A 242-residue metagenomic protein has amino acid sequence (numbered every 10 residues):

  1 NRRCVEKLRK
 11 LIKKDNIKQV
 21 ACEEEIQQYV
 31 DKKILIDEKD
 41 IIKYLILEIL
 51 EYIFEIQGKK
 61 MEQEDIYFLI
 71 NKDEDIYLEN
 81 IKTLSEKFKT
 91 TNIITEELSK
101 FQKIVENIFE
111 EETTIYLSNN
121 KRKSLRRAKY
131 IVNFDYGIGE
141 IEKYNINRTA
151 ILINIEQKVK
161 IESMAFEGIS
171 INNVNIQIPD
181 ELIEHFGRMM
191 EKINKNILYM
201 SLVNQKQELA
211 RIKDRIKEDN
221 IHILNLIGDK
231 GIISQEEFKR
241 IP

Functional and structural regions predicted by a protein language model:
N1-Y29, I232-P242: Metallocofactor- and cofactor-centric catalytic cores in central/energy metabolism, strongly enriched
R9-I17, V30, K59-E62, S85-E86 (+2 more regions): Flexible, charged surface loops at secondary-structure boundaries
C22-E25, L69-K72, I94-E97, V132-G137 (+1 more regions): Structural motif
I26-V30, D75-Y77, L98-V105, G139-I141 (+1 more regions): Short, charged/polar "capping" segments at the starts of alpha-helices and the immediately preceding loops
I34-Y52: A glycine-rich, Thr/Ser-enriched phosphate-binding loop motif common to dinucleotide/cofactor-binding enzymes
I56-R122: Glycine-rich phosphate/diphosphate-binding loop of Rossmann-like nucleotide-binding domains
I115-P179: Rossmann-like adenosine-cofactor binding region
N154-P242: Adenosine-phosphate binding glycine-rich loop
